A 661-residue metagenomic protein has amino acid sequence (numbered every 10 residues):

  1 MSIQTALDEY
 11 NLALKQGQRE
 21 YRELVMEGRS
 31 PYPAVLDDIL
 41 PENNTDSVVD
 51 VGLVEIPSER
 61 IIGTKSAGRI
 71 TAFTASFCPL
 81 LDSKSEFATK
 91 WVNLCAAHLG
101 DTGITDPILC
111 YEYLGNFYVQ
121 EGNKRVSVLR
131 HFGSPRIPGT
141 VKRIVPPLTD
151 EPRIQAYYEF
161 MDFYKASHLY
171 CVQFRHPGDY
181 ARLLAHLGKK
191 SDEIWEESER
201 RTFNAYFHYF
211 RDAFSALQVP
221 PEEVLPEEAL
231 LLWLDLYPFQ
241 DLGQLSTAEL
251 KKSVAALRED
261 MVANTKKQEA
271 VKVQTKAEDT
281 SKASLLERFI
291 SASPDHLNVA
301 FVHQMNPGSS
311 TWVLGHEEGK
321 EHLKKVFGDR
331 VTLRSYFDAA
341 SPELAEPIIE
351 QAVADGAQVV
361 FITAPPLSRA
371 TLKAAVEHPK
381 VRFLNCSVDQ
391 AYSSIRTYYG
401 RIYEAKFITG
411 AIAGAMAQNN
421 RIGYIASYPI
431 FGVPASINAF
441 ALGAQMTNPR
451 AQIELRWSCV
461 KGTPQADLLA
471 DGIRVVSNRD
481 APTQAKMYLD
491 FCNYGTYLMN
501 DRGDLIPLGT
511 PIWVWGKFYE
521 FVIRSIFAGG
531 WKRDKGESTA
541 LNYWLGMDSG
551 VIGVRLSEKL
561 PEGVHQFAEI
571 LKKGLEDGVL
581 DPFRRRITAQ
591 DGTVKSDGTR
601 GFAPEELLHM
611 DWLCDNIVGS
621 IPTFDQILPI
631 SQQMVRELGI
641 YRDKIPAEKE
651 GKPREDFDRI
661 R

Functional and structural regions predicted by a protein language model:
M1-Q120, R130-H131, H176-G188, S215-T280: Short, charged/polar connector segments at secondary-structure boundaries
G103-Y118, N123-A156: A short, basic-hydrophobic beta/loop patch
N298-E318, L323, Y336-P342, G432-P434: Extracytoplasmic "Venus flytrap"
K320, I408-N448, E537-K559: An alpha-beta-alpha
G356-P365, L384-C386, G472-P482, L505-W513: Periplasmic-binding protein-like
V376-Y399: Flexible loop/hinge segments that line or gate small-molecule binding clefts
Y398-N420, I512-K532: Hydrophobic alpha-helical segments within soluble ligand-binding/sensing domains
G529-I660: Segments of small-molecule ligand-sensing domains
